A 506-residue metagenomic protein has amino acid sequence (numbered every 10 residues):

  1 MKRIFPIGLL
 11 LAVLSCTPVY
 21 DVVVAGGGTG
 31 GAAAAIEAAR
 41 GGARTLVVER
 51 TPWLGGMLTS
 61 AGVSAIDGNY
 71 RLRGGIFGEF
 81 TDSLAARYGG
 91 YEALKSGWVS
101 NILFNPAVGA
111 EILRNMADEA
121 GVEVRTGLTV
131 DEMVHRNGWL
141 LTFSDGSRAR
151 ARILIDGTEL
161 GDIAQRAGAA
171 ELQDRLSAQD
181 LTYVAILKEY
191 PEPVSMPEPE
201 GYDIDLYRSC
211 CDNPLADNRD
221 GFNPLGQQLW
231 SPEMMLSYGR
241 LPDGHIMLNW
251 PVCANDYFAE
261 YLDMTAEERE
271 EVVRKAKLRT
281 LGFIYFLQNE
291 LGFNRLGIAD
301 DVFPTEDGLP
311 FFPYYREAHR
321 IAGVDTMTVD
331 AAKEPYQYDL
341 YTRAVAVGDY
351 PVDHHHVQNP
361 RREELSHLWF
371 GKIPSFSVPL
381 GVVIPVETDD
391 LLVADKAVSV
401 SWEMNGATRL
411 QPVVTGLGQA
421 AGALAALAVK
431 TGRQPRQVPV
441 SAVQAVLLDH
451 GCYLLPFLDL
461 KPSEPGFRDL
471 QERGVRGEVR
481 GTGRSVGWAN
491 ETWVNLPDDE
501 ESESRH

Functional and structural regions predicted by a protein language model:
K2-G8: Sec-dependent signal peptide recognition, specifically the positively charged N-region followed immediately by
L9-V19: Bacterial Sec-dependent signal peptides at the C-terminal "C-region" and cleavage site
C16, M57, A110, S147-I153 (+2 more regions): Flavin (FAD/FMN)-binding glycine-rich loop and adjacent Rossmann-like elements that form
P18-G28: Beta1/beta-strand and adjacent pyrophosphate-binding region of the FAD-binding site in flavoprotein oxidoreductases
G31: N-terminal Rossmann-fold NAD(P) dinucleotide-binding loop
E37, A43-R44, E49-E132, L172 (+1 more regions): Conserved N-terminal/central alpha/beta ligand/cofactor-binding core
V134-R148: Conserved beta-strand-loop-beta-strand element in the redox core of flavoprotein oxidoreductases
L460-L470, G474-R505: Extracytoplasmic Gram-positive cell-surface binding/anchoring modules and repeats
